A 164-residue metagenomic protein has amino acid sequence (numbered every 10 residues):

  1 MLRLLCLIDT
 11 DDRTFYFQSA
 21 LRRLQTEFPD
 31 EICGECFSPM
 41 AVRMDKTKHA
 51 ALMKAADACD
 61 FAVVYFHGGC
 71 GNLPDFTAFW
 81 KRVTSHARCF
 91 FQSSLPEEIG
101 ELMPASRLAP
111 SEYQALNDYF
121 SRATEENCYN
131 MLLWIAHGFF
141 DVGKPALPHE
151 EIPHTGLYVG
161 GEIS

Functional and structural regions predicted by a protein language model:
M1-S164: An N-terminal assembly and electron-transfer interface module characteristic of large anaerobic redox and radical
